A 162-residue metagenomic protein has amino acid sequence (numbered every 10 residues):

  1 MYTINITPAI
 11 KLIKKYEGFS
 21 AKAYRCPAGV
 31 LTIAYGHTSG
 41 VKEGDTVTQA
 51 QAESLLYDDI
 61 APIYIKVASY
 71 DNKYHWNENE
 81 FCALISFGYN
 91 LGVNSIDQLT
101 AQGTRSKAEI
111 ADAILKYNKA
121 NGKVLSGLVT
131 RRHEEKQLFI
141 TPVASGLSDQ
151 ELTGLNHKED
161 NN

Functional and structural regions predicted by a protein language model:
M1-V30, H37-K42, V47-D58, I63-A68 (+1 more regions): Long, amphipathic alpha-helical surface segments
K73-Q98: Mid-chain, well-packed structural core segment of small domains
